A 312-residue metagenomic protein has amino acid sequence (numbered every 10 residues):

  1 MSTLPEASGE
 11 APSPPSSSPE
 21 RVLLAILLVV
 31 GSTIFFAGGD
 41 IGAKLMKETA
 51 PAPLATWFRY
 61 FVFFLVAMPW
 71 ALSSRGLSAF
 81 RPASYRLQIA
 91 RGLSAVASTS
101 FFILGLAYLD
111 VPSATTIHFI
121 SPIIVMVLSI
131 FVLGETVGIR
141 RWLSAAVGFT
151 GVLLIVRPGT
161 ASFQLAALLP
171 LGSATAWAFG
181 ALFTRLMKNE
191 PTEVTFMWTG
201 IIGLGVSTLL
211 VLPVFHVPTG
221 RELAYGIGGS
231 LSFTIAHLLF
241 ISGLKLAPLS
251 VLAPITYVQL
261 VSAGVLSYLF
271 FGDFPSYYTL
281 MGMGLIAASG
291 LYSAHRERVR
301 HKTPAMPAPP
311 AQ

Functional and structural regions predicted by a protein language model:
S2-E10, V261-Q312: C-terminal-most transmembrane helix of multi-pass membrane proteins
P15, F64-S84, G148-S162, G203-E222 (+3 more regions): Membrane-interface helix-cap regions at the ends of transmembrane helices in multi-pass membrane proteins
L24-S32, A71-L72, G76-F101, L165-S173 (+1 more regions): Loop-to-transmembrane-helix transition segments
T33-A37, I41, M68, G92-S100 (+9 more regions): Hydrophobic/small/kink-forming positions within alpha-helical transmembrane segments of polytopic membrane proteins
F35-A50, S100-V111, I117-I120, F179-E190 (+2 more regions): Juxtamembrane C-cap of transmembrane helices in multi-pass membrane transport proteins
I41-K44, A52, A67, G159-P218 (+2 more regions): Transmembrane alpha-helical segments that form core, pore/gating elements of small-molecule transporters/exporters
L54-F61, L93, I103-G134, L249-S267: Specific alpha-helical transmembrane segments that line the substrate/conduction pathway and gating interfaces
T115-H118, G134-L154, T160-A167, G220 (+1 more regions): Loop-to-transmembrane alpha-helix entry segments
